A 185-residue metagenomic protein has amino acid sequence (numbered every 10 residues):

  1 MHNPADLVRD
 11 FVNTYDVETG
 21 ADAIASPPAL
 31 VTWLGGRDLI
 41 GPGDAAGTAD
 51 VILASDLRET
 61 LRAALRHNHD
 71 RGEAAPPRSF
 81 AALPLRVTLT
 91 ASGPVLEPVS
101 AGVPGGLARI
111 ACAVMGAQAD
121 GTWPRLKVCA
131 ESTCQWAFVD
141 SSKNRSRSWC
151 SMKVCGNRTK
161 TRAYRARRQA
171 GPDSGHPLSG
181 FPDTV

Functional and structural regions predicted by a protein language model:
M1-V128, S132-V139, P172-V185: Short helix-coil boundary/hinge micro-motifs
L126-E131, R147, M152, R158: Residues immediately within or flanking Cys/His clusters that coordinate Zn2+ in small zinc-binding modules
D140-R147: Short linker/helix segments within small regulatory modules
K153-G171: Basic DNA-binding region of bZIP-type proteins
